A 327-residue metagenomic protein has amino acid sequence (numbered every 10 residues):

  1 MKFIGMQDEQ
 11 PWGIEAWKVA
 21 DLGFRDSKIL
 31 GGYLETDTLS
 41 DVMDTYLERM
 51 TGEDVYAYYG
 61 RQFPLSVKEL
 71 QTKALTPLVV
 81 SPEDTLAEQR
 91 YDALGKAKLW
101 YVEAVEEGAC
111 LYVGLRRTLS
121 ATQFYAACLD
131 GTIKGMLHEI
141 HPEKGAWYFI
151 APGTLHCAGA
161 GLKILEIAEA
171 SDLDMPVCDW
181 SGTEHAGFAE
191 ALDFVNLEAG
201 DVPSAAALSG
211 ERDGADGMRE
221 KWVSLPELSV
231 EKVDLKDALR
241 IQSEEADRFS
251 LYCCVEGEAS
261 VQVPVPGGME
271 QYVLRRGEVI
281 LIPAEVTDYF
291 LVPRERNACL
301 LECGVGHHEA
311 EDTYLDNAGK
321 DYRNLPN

Functional and structural regions predicted by a protein language model:
M1-L119, S181-A205, S209-G210, V230 (+1 more regions): Transition-metal
Q62, L70-L75, L94-G95, V105-G108 (+3 more regions): Ligand-binding loop in jelly-roll beta-barrel domains
V67-K68, T76, K98-Y101, E139-I140 (+3 more regions): His/acidic/aromatic-lined binding-pocket segments of jelly-roll/cupin-type domains and related regulatory beta-sandwich
T118-D130, D247-S260: Short, basic/aromatic beta-hairpin or loop at an interaction surface
C128-P176: Loop-centered beta-sheet repeat module
L137-F149, V263-V286: Short acidic-glycine-tyrosine-enriched beta hairpin
M175-F249: C-terminal amphipathic alpha-helical segment
R240, G257-V263, V279: Short beta-strand segments in beta-sandwich/barrel cores
